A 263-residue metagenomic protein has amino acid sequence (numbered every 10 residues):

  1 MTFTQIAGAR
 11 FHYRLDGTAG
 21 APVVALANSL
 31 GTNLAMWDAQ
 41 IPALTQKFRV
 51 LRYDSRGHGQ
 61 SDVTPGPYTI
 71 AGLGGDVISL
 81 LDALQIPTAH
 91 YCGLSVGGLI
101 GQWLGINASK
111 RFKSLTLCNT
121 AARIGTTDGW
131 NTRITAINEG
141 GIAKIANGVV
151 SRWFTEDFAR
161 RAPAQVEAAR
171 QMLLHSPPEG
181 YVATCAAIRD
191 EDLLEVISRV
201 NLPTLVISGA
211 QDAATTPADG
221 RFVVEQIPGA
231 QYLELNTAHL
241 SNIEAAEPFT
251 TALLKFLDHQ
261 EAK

Functional and structural regions predicted by a protein language model:
A9-V63: Conserved HGGG/HGGXW glycine-rich cap/lid loop of the alpha/beta-hydrolase fold
D38-T45, L51-V96, T251: Active-site loop/oxyanion-hole signature of alpha/beta-hydrolase fold enzymes
L99-N107, F112-K144: Flexible "cap/lid" loop of the alpha/beta hydrolase fold
G125-D128, G140-S198: Conserved alpha/beta-hydrolase catalytic His-Asp/Glu region
V200, V206-S208: Short beta-strand/loop motif that positions the catalytic acidic residue of the alpha/beta-hydrolase fold
A210-T215: Acidic catalytic loop of the alpha/beta-hydrolase fold
G220-L240: Catalytic histidine neighborhood in serine/cysteine hydrolases with alpha/beta-hydrolase-type architecture
T237-T250: Catalytic histidine-centered segment of alpha/beta-hydrolase-like enzymes
